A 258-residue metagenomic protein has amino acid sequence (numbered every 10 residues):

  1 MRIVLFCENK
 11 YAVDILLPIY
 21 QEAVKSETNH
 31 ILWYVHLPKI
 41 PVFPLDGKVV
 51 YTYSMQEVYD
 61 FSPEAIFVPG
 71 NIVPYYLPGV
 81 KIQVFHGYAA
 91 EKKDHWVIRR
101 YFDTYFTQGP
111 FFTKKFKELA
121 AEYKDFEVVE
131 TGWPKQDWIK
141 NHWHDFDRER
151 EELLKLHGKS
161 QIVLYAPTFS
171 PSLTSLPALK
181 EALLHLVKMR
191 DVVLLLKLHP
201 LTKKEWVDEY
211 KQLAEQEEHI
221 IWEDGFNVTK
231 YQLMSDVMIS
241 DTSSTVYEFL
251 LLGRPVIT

Functional and structural regions predicted by a protein language model:
M1-C7, L164-A166: Short hydrophobic beta-strand segments
V4-W143, D147: Active-site and donor-binding regions of nucleotide-sugar-utilizing enzymes
A12-E27, Q136-K211: Conserved catalytic-core segment of nucleotide-activated headgroup transferases in glycan assembly
L32-L45, V187-E223: Catalytic donor nucleotide-activated moiety binding site of glycosyltransferases and closely related
Q56, H95, L183, Y210 (+1 more regions): Acidic, amphipathic alpha-helical patches
P63, F102, S160, M234-S235: Local beta-strand N-terminus motif with an aromatic residue
I72, L77-F85, G225-T258: A donor-sugar binding/catalytic signature common to diverse glycosyltransferases and related nucleotide-sugar
K93, T113, A166, Y210 (+2 more regions): Catalytic cores of nucleotide-enabled group-transfer and carboxylate-activating enzymes in metabolic and assembly-line
